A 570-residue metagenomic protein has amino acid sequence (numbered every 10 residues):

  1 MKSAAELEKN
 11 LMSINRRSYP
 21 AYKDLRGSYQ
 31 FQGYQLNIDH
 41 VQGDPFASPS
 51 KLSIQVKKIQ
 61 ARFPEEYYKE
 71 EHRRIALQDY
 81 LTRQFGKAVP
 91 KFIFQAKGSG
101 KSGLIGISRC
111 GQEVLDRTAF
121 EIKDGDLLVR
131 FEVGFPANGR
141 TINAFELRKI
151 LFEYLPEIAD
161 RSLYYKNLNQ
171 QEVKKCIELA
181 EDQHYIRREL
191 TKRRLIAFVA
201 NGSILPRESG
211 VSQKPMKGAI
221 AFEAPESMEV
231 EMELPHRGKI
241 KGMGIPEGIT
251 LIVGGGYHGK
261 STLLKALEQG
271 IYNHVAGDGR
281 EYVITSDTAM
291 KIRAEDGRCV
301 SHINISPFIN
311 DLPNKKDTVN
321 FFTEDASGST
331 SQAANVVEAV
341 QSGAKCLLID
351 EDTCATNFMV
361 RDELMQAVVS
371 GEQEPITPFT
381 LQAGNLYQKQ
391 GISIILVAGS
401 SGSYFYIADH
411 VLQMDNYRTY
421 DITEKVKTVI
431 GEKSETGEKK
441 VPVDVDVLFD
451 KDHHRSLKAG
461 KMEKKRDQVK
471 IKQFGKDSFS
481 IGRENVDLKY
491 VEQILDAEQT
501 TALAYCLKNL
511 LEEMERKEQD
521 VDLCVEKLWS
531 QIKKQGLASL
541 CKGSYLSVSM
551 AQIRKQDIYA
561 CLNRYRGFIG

Functional and structural regions predicted by a protein language model:
M1-I186, L190-R194, L205: N-terminal accessory targeting/assembly segments
N143, R298, F308-S329, R361-I376: Flexible beta-alpha connector loops of hexameric P-loop NTPases
T191-A197, N201, Y257, L264-E295 (+1 more regions): Carboxylate/His-rich catalytic cores and anion/metal-binding grooves
P206-K241, A276, I284-A289, R293-V300 (+1 more regions): N-terminal pre-Walker A segment at the start of P-loop NTPase domains
I240-Y272: Glycine-rich phosphate-binding P-loop
S327-A339: Conserved alpha-helical scaffold flanking the Walker A/P-loop in AAA+ ATPase domains
A339-A383, Y387-Q388, S400-Y406, H410-K427: Conserved P-loop NTPase nucleotide-binding/switch module
Q388-G391, V397-G570: Conserved NTP phosphate-binding and transfer environment spanning the P-loop NTPase/kinase superfamily
